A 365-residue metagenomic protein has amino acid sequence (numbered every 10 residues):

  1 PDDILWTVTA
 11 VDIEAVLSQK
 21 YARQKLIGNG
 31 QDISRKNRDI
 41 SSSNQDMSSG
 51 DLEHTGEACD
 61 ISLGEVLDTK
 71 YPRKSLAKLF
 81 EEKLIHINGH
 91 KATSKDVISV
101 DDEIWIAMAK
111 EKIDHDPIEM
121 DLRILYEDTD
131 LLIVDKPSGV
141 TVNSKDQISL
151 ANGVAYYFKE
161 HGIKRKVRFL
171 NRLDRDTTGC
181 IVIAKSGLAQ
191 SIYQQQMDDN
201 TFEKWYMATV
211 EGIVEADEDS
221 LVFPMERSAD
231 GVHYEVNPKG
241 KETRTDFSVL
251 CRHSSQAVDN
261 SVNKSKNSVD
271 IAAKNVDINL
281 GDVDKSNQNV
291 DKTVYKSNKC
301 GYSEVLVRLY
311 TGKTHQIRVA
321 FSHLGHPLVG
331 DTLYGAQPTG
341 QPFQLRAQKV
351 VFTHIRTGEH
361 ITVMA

Functional and structural regions predicted by a protein language model:
P1-N37, N44-Y234, P238-R244, C251-N260 (+5 more regions): RNA pseudouridine synthases
L76, S149-V154, G187-A189, C300-I355: Pseudouridine synthase
N88, D230, T311, R356-T357: Residue-level recognition of short loop/turn positions
F169, D246, S303-V305: Conserved structural locus in ABC ATPase nucleotide-binding domains
Y206-V210, F247, V307, A347-K349: A structural signal for short, well-ordered beta-strand segments
F247, Y295, H326-L328: PAS/PAS-like sensory domain cap-loop motif
